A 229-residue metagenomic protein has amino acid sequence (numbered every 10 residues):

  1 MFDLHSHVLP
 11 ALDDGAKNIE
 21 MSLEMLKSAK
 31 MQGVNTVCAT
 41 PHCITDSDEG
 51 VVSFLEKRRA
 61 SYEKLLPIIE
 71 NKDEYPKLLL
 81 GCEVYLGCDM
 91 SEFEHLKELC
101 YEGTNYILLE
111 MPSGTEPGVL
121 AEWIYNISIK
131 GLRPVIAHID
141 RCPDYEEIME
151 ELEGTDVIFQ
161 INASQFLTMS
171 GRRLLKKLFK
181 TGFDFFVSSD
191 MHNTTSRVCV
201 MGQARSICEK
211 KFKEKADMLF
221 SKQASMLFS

Functional and structural regions predicted by a protein language model:
M1-E74: An N-terminally biased module of ancient metal coordination in phosphate/nucleic-acid-related enzymes
F2-L4, V37-T40, L79-C82, V135-A137 (+2 more regions): Active-site neighborhood of phospho(di)ester-bond hydrolases with catalytic His/Asp-centered motifs
H7-L9, H42-C43, G81-G87, P112-G114 (+4 more regions): Active-site beta-loop-alpha junctions enriched in small/polar residues
N18-M21, R59, F93-E94, A121-E122 (+3 more regions): Charged helix-capping and loop-helix junction motifs
K30, S128, F179-K180: Non-catalytic positions within long, well-ordered alpha-helices that form the structural scaffold/packing of enzyme
D48-Q160: Extended substrate/RNA-proximal surfaces in nucleic-acid metabolism proteins
F183-V198: Short acidic/histidine-rich active-site segments
M201, R205-S229: Mid-to-C-terminal alpha-helical segments outside catalytic/metal-binding sites
